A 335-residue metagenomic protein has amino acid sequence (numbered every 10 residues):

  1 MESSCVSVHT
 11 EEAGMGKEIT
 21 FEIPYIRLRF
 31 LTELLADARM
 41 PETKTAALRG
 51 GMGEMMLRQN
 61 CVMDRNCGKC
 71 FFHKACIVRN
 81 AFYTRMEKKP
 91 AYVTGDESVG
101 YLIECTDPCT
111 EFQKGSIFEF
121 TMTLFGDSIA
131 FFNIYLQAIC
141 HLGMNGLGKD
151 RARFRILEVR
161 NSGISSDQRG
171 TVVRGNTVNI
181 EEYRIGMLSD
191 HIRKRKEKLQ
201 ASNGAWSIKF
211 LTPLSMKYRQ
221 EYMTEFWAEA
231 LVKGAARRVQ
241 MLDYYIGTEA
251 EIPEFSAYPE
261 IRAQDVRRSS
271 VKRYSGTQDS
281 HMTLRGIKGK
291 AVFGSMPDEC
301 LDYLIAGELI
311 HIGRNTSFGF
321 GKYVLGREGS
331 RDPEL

Functional and structural regions predicted by a protein language model:
E2-L335: RNA-interacting cores
